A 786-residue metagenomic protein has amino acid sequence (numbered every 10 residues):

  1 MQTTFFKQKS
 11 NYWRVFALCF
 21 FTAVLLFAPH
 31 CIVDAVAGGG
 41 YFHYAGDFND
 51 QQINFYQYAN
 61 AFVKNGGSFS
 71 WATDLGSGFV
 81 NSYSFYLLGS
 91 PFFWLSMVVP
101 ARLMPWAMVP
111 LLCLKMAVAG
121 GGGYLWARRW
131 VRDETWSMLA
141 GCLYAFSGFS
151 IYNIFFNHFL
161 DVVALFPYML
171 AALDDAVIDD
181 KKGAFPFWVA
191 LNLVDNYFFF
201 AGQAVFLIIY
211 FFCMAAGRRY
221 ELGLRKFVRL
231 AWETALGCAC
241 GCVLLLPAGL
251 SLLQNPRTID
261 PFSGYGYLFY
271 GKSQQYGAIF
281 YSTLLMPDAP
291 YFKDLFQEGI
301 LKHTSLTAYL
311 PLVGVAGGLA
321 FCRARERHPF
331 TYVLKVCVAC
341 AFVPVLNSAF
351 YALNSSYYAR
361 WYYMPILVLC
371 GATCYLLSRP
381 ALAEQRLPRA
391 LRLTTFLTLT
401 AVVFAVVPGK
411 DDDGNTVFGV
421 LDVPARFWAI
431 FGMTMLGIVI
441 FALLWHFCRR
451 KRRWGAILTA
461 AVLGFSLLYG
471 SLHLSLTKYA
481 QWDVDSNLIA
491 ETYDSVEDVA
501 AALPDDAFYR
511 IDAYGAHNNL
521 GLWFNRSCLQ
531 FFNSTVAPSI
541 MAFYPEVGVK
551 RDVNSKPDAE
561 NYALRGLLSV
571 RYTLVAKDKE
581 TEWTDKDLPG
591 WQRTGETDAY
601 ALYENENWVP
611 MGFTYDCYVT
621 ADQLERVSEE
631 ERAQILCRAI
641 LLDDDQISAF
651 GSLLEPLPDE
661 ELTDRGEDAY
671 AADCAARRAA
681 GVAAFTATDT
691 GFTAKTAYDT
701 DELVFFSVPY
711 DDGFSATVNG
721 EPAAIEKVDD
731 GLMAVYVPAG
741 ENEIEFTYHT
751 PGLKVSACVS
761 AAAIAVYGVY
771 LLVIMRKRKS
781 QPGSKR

Functional and structural regions predicted by a protein language model:
T3, I647-R786: Active-site-proximal, structured, solvent-exposed surfaces of multi-pass membrane proteins that position macromolecular
F5-N81, A480-V499, L503-N518, L522: Hydrophobic alpha-helical membrane-insertion signals
A23, L112-R129, T135-G217, R229-G249 (+4 more regions): Membrane-embedded helix bundles of polyisoprenyl
P29-P167, L191-D195, A289-L301, A716: Active-site lumenal/periplasmic loops and adjacent helix-entry segments of GT-C-fold, multi-pass membrane
G46-A59, P91, K226-F227, T234-A324 (+5 more regions): Periplasmic/ER-lumenal interhelical loops and adjacent helix-loop junctions in multi-pass membrane proteins
N81, F85, V462-N487, V499-L568 (+4 more regions): Extracytoplasmic/lumenal acceptor-recognition loop(s) of multi-pass membrane glycoenzymes
D180, F199, F330-T492, A739-R786: Contiguous transmembrane helix-bundle modules in multi-pass membrane proteins
Y220-V228, G317-A341: Membrane-interface helix-loop-helix junctions at transmembrane boundaries of multi-pass membrane enzymes, predominantly
